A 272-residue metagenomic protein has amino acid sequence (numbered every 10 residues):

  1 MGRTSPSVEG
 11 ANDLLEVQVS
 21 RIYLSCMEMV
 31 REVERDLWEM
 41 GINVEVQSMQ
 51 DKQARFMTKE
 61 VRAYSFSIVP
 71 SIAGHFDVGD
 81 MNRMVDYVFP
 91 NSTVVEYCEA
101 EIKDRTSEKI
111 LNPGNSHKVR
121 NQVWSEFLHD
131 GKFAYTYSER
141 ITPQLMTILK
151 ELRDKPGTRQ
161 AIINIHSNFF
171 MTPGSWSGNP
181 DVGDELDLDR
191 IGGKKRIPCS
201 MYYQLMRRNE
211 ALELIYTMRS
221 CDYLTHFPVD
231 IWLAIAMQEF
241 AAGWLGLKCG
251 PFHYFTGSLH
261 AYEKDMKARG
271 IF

Functional and structural regions predicted by a protein language model:
G2-F272: Terminal, non-catalytic protein-protein interaction segments that mediate quaternary/complex assembly
